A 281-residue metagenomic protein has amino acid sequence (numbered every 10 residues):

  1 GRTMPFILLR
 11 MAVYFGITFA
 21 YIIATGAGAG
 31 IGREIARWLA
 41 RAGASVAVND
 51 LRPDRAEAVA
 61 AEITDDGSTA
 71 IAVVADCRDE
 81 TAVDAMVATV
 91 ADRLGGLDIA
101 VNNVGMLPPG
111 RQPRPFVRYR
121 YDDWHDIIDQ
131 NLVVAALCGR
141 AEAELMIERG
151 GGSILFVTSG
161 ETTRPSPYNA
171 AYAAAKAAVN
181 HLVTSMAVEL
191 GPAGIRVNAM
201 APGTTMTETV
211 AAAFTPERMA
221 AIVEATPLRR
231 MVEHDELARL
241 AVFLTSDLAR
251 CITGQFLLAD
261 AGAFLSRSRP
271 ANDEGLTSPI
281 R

Functional and structural regions predicted by a protein language model:
G16-A47: Canonical Rossmann dinucleotide-binding motif of NAD(H)/NADP(H)-dependent dehydrogenases/reductases, specifically
R111-F116, R120-H125, I222: Substrate-binding pocket helix/loop in short-chain dehydrogenase/reductase
R111-P113, R164, V242, T253-R281: Short C-terminal tail/terminal secondary-structure segment of NAD(P)H-dependent dehydrogenase/reductase domains
G139, A175: Active-site helix of classical SDR
E144, V188-E189, R250: Alpha-helical segment proximal to the catalytic Tyr-Lys
G191, R196, I252-G254: Short, small/polar-rich loop/turn modules that mediate ligand/substrate recognition or access, typified
A199, A220-I252, A261: C-terminal helical subdomain
